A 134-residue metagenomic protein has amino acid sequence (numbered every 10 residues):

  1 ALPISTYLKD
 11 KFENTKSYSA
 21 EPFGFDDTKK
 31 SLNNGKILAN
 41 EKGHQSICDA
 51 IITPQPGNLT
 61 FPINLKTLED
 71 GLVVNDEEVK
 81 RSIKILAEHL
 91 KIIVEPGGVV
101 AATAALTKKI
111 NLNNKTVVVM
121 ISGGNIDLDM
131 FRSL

Functional and structural regions predicted by a protein language model:
A1-L134: PLP-dependent amino-acid enzyme catalytic core
